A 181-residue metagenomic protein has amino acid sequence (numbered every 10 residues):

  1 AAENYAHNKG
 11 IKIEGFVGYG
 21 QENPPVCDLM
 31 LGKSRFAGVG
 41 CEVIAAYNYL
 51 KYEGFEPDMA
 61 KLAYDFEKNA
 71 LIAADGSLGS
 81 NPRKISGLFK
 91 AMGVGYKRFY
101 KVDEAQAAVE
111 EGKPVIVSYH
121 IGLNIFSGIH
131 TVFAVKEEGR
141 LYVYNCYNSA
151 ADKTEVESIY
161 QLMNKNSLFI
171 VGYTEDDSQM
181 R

Functional and structural regions predicted by a protein language model:
A1, K9, R140, M180-R181: Surface-exposed charge patches in extracellular/virion surface proteins
A1-A74: Active-site-adjacent structural segments surrounding the nucleophilic cysteine of cysteine proteases and isopeptidases
L50-M180: Conserved active-site-adjacent core of cysteine acyl-enzyme catalytic domains
